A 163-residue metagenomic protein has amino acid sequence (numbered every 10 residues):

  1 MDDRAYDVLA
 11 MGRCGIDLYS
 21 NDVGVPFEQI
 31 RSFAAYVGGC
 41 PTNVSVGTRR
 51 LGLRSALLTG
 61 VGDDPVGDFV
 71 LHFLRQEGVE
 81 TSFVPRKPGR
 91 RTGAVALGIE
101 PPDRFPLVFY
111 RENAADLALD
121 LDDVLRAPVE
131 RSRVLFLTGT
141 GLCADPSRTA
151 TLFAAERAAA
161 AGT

Functional and structural regions predicted by a protein language model:
M1-A10, F73, P101-T163: Ribokinase/PfkB-type carbohydrate-kinase core domain
M1-E80, D103, L119-L121: Glycine-rich phosphate/adenosyl-contacting loop at the front of the ribokinase-like
V46, A94-G98: Short beta-strand scaffold segments in enzyme catalytic cores
G67-D68, T92-A94: Short Asp/Glu-rich motifs
F83-T92: A short, structured active-site edge motif that brings together acidic residues
P85-R86, L97-F105: Active-site phosphate-binding/coordination module
